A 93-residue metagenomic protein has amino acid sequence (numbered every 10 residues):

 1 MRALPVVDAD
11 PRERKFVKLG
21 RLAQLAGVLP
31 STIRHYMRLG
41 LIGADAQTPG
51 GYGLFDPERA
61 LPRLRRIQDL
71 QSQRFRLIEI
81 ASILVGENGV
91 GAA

Functional and structural regions predicted by a protein language model:
M1-L25, R38-L39, G43-P49, L54-A93: Arg/Lys-rich, alpha-helical DNA-contact motif
L29-T32, R38: Short coil turns linking two alpha-helices in DNA-binding domains
